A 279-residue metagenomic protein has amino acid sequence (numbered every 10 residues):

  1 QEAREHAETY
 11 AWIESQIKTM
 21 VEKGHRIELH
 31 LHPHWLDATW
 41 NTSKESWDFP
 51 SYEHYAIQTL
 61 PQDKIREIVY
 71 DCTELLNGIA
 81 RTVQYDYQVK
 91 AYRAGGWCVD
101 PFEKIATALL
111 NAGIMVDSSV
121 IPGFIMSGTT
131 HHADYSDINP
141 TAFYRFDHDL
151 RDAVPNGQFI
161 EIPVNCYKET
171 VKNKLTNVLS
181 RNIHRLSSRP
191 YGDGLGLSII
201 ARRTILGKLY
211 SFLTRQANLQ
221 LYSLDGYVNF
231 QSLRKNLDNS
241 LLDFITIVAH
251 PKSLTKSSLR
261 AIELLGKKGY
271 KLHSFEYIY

Functional and structural regions predicted by a protein language model:
Q1-R26, Q88-R93, F124, F244-I247 (+2 more regions): Active-site beta->alpha N-cap acidic-glycine motif
Q1-T9, E53-R66, K90-C98, A217-L224 (+1 more regions): The substrate-binding groove and active-site-proximal loops of carbohydrate-active enzymes, especially glycoside
H6-H30, L36, S43-W47, N77-I79 (+4 more regions): Acidic (Asp/Glu)-rich catalytic clusters
H6-S15, I65-C72, P140-R145, Y222-K235 (+1 more regions): Well-ordered, non-membrane alpha-helical segments in soluble/globular domains
E8-I27, D48-R66, T107-M126, A133-R145: Acidic, His- and aromatic-enriched active-site or binding-groove loops in soluble protein domains that engage sugars
E28-H32, Y92-G95, D117-S119, E161-N165 (+2 more regions): A cross-family glycoside hydrolase active-site/sugar-binding cleft signature
Q58-G96, D152-N156, I162, N236-D243: CE4/NodB-like, metal-dependent polysaccharide N-deacetylase domain that modifies extracellular/periplasmic N-acetylated
A94-D238: Active-site-adjacent pocket scaffolds in enzyme catalytic domains
